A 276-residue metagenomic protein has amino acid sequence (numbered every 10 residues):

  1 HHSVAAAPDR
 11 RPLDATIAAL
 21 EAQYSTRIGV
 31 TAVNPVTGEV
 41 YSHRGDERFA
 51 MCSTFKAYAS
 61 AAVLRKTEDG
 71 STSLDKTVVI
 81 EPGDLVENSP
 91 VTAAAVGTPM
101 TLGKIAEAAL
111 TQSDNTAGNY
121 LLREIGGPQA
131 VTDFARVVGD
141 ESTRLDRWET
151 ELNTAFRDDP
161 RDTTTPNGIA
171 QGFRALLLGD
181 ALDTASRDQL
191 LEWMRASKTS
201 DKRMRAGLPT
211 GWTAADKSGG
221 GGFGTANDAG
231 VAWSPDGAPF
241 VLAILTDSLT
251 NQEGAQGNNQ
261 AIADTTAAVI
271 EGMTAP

Functional and structural regions predicted by a protein language model:
H1, P8-I17, E124, D180-D201 (+2 more regions): Structured C-terminal helix/loop/strand segments within mature extracytoplasmic catalytic/sensor domains
H1-E47, A268-G272: Beta-lactamase-like hydrolase cores
Q23-R27, V36, R44-D46, A50 (+9 more regions): Extracytoplasmic
Y24-R27, L122-L178: Mid-domain, small-residue-enriched loop/turn segments at the edges of structured enzyme/sensor domains
G29-N34, Y41-S42, Y58, V79 (+2 more regions): Soluble periplasmic/extracytoplasmic beta-strand elements of cell-envelope proteins
P35-V36, D75-V91, I125-G126: Acidic helix-start/capping segments at beta-turn-to-alpha-helix junctions
G38, A50-I80, A109, L242: Active-site SXXK
D84-L121, P128: Conserved catalytic neighborhood of penicillin-recognizing serine enzymes
